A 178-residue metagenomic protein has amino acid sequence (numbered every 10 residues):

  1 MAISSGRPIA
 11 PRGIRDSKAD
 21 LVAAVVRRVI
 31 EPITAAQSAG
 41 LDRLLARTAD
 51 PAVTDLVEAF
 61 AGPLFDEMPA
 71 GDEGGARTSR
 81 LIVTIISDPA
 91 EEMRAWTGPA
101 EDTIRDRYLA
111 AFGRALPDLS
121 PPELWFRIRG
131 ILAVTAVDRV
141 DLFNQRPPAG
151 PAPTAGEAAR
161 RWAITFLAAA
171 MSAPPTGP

Functional and structural regions predicted by a protein language model:
M1-R28: Helix-turn-helix
V25-V29, I33-Q37: Generic hydrophobic, amphipathic alpha-helix propensity
Q37-A76, I128: Hydrophobic alpha-helical connector segments
G40, L44, P89, W96 (+1 more regions): Secondary-structure edge/capping motif, primarily at the C-terminal ends of alpha-helices and the immediately following
D55, E73-R80, P89-L116, W125: Amphipathic alpha-helical packing segments from all-alpha helical-bundle domains
F60, L64, S79-I86, I131-T135 (+1 more regions): Short alpha-helical scaffolding segments that buttress acidic/His motifs in well-ordered protein cores
L64-D72, I86-A90, L142, M171-P178: A general structural signal marking secondary-structure boundaries and capping sites
D102-P178: C-terminal peripheral helix-coil segments that are non-catalytic and often amphipathic
